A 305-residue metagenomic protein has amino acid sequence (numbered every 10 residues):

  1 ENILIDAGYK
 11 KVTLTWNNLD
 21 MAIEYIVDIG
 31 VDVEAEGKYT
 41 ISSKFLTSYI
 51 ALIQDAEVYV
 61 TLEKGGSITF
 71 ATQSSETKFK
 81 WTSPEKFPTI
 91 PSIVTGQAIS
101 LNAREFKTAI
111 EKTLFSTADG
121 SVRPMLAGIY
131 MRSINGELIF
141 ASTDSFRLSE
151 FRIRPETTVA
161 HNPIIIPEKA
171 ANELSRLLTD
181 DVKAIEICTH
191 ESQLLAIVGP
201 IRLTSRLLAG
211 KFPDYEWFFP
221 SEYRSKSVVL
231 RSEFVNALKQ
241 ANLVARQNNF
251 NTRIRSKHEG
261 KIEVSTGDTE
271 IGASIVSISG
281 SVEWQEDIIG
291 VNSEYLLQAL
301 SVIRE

Functional and structural regions predicted by a protein language model:
E1-E305: Structural preference for solvent-exposed beta-strand-turn elements and adjacent flexible terminal/loop segments within
